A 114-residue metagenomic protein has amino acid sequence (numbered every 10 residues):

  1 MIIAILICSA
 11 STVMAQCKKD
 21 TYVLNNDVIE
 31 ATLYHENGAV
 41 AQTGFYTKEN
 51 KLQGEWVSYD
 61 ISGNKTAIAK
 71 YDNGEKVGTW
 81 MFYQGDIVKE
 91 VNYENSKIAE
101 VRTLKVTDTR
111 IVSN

Functional and structural regions predicted by a protein language model:
M1-A10: Bacterial N-terminal signal peptides
S11-N114: Glycine/tyrosine- and acidic-biased, solvent-exposed loop/turn segments at the edges of beta-strands
